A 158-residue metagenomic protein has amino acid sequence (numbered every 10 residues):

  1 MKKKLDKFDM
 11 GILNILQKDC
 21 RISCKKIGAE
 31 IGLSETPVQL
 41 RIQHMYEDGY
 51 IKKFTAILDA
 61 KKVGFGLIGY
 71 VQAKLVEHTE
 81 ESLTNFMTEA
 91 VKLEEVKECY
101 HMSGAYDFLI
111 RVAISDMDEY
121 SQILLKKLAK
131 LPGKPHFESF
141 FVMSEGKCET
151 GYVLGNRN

Functional and structural regions predicted by a protein language model:
M1-N158: A compositional/biophysical signature of low hydrophobicity enriched in polar/charged and small residues
